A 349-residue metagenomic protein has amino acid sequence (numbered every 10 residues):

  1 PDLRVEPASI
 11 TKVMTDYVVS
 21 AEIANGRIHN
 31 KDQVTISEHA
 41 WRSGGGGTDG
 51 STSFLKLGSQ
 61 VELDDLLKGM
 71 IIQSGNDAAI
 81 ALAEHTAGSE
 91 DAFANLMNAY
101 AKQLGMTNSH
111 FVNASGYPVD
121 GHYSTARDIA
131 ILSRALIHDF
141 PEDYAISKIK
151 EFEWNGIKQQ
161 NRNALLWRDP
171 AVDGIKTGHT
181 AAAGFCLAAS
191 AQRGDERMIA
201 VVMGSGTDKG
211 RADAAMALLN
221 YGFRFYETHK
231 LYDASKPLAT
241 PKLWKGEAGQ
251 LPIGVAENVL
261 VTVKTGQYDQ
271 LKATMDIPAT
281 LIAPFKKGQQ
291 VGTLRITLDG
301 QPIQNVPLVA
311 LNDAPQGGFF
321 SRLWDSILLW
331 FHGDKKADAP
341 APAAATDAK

Functional and structural regions predicted by a protein language model:
P1-R127, R134-F140, F152: Active-site-adjacent loops and short helices of periplasmic peptidoglycan-processing enzymes
M106-H110, P118-K349: Domain-terminus/edge residues, biased toward the C-terminal soluble/receptor-binding domains of extracytoplasmic
